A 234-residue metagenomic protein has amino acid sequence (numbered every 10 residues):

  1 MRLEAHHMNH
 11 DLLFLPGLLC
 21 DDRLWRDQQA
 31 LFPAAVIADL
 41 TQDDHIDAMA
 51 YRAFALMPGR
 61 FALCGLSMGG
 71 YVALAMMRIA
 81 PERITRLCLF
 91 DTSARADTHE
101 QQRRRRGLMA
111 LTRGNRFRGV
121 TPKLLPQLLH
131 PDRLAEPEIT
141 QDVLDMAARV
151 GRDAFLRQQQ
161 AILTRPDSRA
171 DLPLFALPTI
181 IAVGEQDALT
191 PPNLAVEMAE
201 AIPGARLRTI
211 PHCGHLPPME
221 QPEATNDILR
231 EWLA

Functional and structural regions predicted by a protein language model:
P16-L18, G65-G70, G184: Conserved alpha/beta-hydrolase "nucleophile elbow" surrounding the catalytic nucleophile
L18-C64, A75-A80, D227: Active-site loop/oxyanion-hole signature of alpha/beta-hydrolase fold enzymes
A62, T85-C88, P173: Residue in the alpha/beta-hydrolase core beta-strand immediately N-terminal to the catalytic nucleophile
R78-I79, R83-P122, Q127: Flexible "cap/lid" loop of the alpha/beta hydrolase fold
D97-E100, N115-P173: Conserved alpha/beta-hydrolase catalytic His-Asp/Glu region
F175, I181-V183, D187: Short beta-strand/loop motif that positions the catalytic acidic residue of the alpha/beta-hydrolase fold
P192, V196-H215: Catalytic histidine neighborhood in serine/cysteine hydrolases with alpha/beta-hydrolase-type architecture
C213-N226: Catalytic histidine-centered segment of alpha/beta-hydrolase-like enzymes
